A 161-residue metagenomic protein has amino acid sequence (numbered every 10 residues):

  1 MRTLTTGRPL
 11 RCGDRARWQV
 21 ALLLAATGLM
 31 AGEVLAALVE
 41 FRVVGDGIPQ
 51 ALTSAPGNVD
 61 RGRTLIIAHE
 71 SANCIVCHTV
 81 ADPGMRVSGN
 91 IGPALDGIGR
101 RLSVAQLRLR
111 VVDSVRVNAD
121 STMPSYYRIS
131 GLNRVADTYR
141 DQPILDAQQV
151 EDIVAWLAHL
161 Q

Functional and structural regions predicted by a protein language model:
M1-D14: N-terminal secretory signal peptides that target proteins for export/translocation
Q19-M30: Bacterial N-terminal signal peptides
A31-A36: Boundary at the C-terminal end of the N-terminal hydrophobic targeting segment
L38-H69: Electrostatic cytochrome c docking/interface patches
A55-P56, I75, T79-R116, T122-A136: Gly/Gly-Pro-rich "capping" loops immediately C-terminal to redox-active cysteine motifs in periplasmic/lumenal
I67, R100, V112-R116, A155-Q161: Sec-exported extracytoplasmic/periplasmic mature domains
H69-N73, Q149: Short pre-active-site segment immediately N-terminal to redox-active cysteine/selenocysteine motifs in thiol-based
Y126-Q161: C-terminal capping alpha-helices of c-type cytochrome domains
